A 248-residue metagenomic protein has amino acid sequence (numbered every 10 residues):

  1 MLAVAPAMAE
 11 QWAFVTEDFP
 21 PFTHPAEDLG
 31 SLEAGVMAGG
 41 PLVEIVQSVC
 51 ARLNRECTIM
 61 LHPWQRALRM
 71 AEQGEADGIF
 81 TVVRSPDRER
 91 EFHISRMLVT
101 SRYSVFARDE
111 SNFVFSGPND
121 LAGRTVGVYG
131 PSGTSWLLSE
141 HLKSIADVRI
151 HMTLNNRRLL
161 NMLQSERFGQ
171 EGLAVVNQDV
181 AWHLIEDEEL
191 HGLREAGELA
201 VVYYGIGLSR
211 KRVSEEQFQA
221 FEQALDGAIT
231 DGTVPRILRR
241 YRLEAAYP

Functional and structural regions predicted by a protein language model:
A9-P86, R90, M152, F221 (+2 more regions): Extracytoplasmic small-molecule ligand-binding "clamshell" domains of the periplasmic binding protein/Venus flytrap
T16-P20, R88, T100-S104, D187-D226 (+1 more regions): Periplasmic-binding protein-like
D18-P20, G35-S48, D109-I145, H151-L154 (+2 more regions): Bilobed "Venus flytrap"/periplasmic-binding protein-like clamshell domains and structurally analogous long
E27-L32, V46-N54, R96, G133-N155 (+2 more regions): Ligand-binding cleft/hinge of the Venus flytrap
G40-R52, N119-T125, S132, I206-R240: Extended ligand-binding regions for polar small-molecule ligands
E56, G133-H151, L225-P248: Ligand-binding clefts/hinges and TM-proximal coupling segments of bilobed small-molecule sensing domains
I59-D120, S132-T134, G197: Acidic, polar ligand-binding/catalytic clefts
R66-E72, T81-E91, S139-E140, Q170-A200: A ligand-binding cleft/hinge motif common to bilobed small-molecule-binding domains
